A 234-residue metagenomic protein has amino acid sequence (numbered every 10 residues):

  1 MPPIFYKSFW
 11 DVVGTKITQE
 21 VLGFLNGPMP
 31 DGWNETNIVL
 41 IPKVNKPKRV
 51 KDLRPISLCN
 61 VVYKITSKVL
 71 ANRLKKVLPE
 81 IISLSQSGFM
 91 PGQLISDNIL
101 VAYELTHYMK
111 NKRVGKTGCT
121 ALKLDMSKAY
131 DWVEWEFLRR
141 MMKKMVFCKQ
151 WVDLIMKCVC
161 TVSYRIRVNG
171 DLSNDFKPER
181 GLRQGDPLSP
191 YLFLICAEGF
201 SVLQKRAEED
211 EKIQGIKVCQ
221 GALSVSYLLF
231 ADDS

Functional and structural regions predicted by a protein language model:
P2-S234: Nucleotidyl polymerases of mobile genetic elements and RNA viruses
